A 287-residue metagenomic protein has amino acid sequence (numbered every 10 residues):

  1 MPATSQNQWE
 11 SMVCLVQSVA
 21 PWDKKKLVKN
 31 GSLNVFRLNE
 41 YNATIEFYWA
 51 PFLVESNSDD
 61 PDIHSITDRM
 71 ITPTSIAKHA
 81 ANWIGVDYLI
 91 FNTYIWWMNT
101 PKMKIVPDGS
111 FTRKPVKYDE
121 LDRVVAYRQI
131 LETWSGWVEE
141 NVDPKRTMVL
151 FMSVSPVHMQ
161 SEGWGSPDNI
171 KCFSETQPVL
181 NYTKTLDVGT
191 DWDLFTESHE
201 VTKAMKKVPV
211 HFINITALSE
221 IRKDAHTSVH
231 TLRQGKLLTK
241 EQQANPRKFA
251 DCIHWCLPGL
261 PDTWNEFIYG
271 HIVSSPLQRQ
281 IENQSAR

Functional and structural regions predicted by a protein language model:
M1-R287: A compositional signature for long Ser/Thr(±Pro)-rich, low-complexity
